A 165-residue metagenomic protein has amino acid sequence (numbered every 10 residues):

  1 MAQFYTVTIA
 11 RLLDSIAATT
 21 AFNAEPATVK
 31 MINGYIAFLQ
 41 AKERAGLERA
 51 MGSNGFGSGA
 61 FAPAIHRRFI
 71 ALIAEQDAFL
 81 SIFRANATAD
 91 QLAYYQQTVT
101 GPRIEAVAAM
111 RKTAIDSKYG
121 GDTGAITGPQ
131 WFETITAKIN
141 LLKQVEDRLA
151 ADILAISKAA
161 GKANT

Functional and structural regions predicted by a protein language model:
M1-T165: Hydrophobic alpha-helical segments
